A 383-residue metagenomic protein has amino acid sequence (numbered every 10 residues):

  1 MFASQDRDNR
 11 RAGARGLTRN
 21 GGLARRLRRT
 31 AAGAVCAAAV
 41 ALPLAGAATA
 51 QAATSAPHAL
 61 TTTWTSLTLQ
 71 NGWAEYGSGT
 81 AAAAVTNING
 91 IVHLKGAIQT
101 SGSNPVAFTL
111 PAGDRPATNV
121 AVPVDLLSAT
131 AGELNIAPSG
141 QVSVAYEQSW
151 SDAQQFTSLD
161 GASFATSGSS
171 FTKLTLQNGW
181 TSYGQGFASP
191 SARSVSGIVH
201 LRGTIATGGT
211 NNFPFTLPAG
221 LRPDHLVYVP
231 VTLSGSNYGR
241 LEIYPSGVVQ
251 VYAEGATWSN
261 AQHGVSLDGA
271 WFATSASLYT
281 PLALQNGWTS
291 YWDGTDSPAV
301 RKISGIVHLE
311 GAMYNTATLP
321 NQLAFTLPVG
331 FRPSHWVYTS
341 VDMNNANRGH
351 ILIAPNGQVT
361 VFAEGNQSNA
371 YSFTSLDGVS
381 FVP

Functional and structural regions predicted by a protein language model:
F2, Q51-T62, Y76-A82, S101-A112 (+7 more regions): Extracellular jelly-roll beta-sandwich "head" domains, especially the C-terminal globular C1q domain
F2-A52: Secretory targeting and sorting signals
T63-T65, G90: Short structural boundary motif marking the start of a folded domain
W73: Active-site-adjacent loop/helix surface patches within enzyme catalytic domains that shape the substrate-binding cleft
G90-I98, G197-T204, G305-M313: Short, well-ordered beta-strand segments enriched in hydrophobic/aromatic residues
